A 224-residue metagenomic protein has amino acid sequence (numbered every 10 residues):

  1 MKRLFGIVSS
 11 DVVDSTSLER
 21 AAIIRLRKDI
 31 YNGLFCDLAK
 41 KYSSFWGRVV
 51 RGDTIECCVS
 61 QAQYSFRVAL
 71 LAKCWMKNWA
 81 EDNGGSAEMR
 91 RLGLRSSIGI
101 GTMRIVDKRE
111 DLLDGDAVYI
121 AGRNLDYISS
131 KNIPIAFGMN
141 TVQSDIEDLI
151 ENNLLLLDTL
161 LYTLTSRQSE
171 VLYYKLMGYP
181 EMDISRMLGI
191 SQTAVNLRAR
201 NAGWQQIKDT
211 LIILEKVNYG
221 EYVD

Functional and structural regions predicted by a protein language model:
M1-D224: Regulatory and interdomain segments flanking nucleotide-handling catalytic cores in signaling/defense enzymes
